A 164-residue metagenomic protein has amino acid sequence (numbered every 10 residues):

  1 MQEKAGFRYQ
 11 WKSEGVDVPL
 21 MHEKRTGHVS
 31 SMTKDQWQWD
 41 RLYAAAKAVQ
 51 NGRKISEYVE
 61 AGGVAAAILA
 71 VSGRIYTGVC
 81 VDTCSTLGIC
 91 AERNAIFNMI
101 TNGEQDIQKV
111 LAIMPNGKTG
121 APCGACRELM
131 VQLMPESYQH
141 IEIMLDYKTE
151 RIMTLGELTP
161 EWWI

Functional and structural regions predicted by a protein language model:
Q2-F7: Extreme N-terminal basic, low-complexity initiation segments that serve as generic localization/processing leaders
Y9-W11, G15-I55, E104-I164: C-terminal binding/interaction regions
Y58-E60, V81: Active-site segments that bind and position negatively charged phosphate/pyrophosphate groups
E60-A70: Short beta-strand scaffold segments in enzyme catalytic cores
R74-I75: Hydrophobic "anchor" residues
V79-R93: Compact, glycine-rich, soluble single-domain proteins
C90, N94, A125-E128: Short amphipathic alpha-helical face segments that pack within enzyme cores and frequently flank/anchor catalytic
A91-L111: Short, solvent-exposed cationic patches
